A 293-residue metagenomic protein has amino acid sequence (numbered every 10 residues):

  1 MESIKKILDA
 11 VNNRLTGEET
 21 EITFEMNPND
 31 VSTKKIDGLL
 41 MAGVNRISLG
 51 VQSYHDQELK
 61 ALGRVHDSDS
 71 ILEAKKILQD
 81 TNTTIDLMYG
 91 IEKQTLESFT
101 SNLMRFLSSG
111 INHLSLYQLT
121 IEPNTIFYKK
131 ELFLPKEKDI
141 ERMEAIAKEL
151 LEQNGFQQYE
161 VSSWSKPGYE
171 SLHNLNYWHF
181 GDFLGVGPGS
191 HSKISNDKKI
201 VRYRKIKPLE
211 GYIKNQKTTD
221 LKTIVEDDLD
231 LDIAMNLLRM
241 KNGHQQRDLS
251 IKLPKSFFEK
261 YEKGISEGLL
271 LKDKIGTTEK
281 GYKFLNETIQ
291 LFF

Functional and structural regions predicted by a protein language model:
M1-S250: C-terminal scaffold of the Radical SAM
I251-S266: Short amphipathic alpha-helical interaction segments
I265-K274: A short, conserved structural fragment
I275-E279: Minor-groove-contacting beta-hairpin "wing" of winged helix-turn-helix DNA-binding domains
K280-F293: Short, amphipathic alpha-helical interaction segments positioned at domain boundaries
